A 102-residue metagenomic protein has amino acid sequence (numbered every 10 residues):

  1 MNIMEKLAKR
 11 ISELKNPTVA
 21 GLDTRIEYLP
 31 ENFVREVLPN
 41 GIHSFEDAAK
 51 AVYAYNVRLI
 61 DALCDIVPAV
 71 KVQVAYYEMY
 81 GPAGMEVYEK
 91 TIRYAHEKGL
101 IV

Functional and structural regions predicted by a protein language model:
M1-A62: N-terminal glycine-rich anion-binding loop in soluble enzyme alpha/beta folds
L14, I66, A95-G99: Helix C-cap/helix->beta junction micro-motif
P17-G21, P68-K71, I101: Structural preference for beta-strand elements that scaffold enzyme active sites
T18-L22, Y76-Y80, Y88: Long, contiguous hydrophobic alpha-helical segments, chiefly transmembrane helices and signal peptides
N32-L38, Y80-T91: Glycine-rich loop at the start of a catalytic domain that most often binds anionic cofactors/ligands
A48, K71-G84: Glycine-rich, proline-tolerant flexible connector loops at the mouths of alpha/beta enzymes
V57, G84-V102: Alpha-helix-loop-beta-strand connector modules within alpha/beta enzyme cores
A62-P68: Phosphate/pyrophosphate-binding loops at sites that engage ATP/ADP/AMP, CoA/4′-phosphopantetheine, polyphosphate
